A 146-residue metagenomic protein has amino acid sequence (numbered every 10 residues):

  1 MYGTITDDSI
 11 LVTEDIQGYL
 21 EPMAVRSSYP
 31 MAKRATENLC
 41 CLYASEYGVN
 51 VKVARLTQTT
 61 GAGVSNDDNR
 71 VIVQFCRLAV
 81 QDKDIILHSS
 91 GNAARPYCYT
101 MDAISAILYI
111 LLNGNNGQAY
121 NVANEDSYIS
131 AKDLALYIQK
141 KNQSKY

Functional and structural regions predicted by a protein language model:
M1-S27, S45-E46, S65: Active-site "gating" loop of Rossmann-like NAD(P)-dependent oxidoreductase/epimerase domains
Y2-G3, G18, T60, I85-I86 (+1 more regions): Nucleotide phosphate-binding site architecture
Y2-I5, S27-S28, K52-R70: Flexible, glycine-rich beta-alpha linker
T13, A79-Y146: C-terminal substrate-binding subdomain of Rossmann-fold SDR/epimerase-dehydratase oxidoreductases
L20, A24-A32, L56, D68-I72 (+1 more regions): The catalytic Tyr-centered alpha-helix of NAD(P)H-dependent dehydrogenases
A24-K52, C76-Q81: Active-site Tyr-X1-5-Lys
E37, I72-V73, A131, A135: A general structural signal for well-ordered alpha-helical segments in protein cores
V51-V53, I86-L87: Conserved active-site beta-strand element of glycosyltransferases/polysaccharide synthases
